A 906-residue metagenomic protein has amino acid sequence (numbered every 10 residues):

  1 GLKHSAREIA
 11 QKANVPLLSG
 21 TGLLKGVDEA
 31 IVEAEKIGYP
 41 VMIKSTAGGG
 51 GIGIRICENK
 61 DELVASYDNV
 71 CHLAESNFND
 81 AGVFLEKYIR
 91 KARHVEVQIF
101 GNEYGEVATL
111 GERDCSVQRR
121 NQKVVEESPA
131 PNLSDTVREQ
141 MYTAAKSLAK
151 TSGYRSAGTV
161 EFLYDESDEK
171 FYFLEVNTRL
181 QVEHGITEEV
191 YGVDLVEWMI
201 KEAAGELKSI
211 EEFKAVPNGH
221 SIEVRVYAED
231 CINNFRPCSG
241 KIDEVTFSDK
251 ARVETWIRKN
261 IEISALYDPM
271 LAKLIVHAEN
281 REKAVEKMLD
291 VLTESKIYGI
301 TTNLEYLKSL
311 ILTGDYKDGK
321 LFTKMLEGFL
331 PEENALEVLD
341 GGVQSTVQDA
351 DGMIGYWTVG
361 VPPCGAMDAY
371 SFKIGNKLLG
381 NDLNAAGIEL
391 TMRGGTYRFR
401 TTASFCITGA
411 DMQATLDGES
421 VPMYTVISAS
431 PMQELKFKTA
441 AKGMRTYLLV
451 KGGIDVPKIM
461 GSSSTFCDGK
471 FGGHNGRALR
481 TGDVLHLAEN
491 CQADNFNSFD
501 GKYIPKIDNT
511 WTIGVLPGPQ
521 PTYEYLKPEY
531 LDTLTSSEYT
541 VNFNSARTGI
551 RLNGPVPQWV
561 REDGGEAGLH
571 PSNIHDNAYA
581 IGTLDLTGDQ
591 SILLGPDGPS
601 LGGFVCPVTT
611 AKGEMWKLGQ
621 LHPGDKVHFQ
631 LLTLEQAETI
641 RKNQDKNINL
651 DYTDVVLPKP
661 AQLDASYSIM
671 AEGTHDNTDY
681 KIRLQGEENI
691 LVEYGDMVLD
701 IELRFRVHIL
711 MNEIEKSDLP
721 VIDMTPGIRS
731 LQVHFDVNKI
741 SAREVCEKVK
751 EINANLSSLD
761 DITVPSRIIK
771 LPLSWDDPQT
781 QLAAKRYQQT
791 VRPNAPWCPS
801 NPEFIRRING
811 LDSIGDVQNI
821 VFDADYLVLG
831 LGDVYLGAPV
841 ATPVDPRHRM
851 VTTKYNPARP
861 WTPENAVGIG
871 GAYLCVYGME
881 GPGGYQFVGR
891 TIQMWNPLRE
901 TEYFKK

Functional and structural regions predicted by a protein language model:
G1-V160, Y164-H184: N-terminal beta-alpha lobe that positions the nucleotide/phosphoryl donor in ATP/NTP-coupled carboxylate activation
V27, E86-V95, T159-K170, F213-E229 (+7 more regions): A glycine-rich phosphate-binding loop feature that marks nucleotide/adenosyl-phosphate handling sites
T46, G111-V125, P217, I261-Y267 (+2 more regions): Flexible hinge/switch segments at interdomain interfaces of large molecular machines
I54-I56, K87, L133, M270-E279 (+2 more regions): Short, well-ordered beta-strand elements within core beta-sheets of diverse protein domains
E112, E211-E212, V253-S264, Y503 (+3 more regions): Short beta-strand/turn micro-motifs at beta-sheet edges
G185-A335: Catalytic cores of soluble metabolic enzymes centered on carboxylation/carboxyl-transfer
E333-K906: Conserved "landmark" site that anchors the functional core of diverse proteins
